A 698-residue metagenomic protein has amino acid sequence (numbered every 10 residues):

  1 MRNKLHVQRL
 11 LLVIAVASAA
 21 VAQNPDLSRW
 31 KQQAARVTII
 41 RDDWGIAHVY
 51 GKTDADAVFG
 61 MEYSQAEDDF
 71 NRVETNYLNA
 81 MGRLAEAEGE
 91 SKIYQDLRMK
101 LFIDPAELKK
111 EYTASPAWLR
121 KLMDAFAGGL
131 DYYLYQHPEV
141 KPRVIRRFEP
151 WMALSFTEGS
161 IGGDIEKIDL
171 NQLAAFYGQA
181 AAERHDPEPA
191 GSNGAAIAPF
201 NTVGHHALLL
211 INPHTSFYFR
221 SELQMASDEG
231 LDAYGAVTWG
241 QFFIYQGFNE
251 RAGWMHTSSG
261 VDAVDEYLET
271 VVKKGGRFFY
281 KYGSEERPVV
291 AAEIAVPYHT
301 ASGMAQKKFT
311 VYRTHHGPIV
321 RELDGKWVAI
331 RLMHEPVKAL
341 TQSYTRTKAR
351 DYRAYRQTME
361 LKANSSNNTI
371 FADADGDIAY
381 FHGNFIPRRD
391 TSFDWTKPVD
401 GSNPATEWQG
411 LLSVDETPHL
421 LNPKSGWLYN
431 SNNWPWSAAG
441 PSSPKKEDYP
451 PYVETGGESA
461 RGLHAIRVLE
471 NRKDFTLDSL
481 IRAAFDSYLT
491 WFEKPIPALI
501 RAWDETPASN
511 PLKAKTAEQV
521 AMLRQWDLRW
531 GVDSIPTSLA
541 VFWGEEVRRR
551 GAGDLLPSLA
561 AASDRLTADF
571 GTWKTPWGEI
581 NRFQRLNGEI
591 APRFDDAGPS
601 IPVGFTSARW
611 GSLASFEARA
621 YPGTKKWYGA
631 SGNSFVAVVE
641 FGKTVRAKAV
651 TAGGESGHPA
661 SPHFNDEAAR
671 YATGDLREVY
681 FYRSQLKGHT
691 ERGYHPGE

Functional and structural regions predicted by a protein language model:
M1-H6: N-terminal secretory signal peptides that target proteins for export/translocation
R9-A19: Bacterial N-terminal signal peptides
N24-E222, D228-L231, G235-F243, F248 (+1 more regions): Substrate-recognition/specificity elements adjacent to catalytic centers across diverse enzyme folds
L101, Y112, P116-A127, N212 (+4 more regions): Solvent-exposed, acidic/flexible segments
L119-L210, T215-S216, K362, A374-I378 (+2 more regions): Acidic, low-complexity N-terminal propeptides/linkers enriched in Ser/Thr/Asp/Gly that mediate export, maturation
G230-Q241, G247-E250, H256-V399: Glycine- and hydrophobic-rich flexible loops that cap the catalytic core of alpha/beta enzyme folds
T341-N367, A374-D375, K445-I500: Proteins synthesized as precursors that undergo proteolytic processing into mature forms
N364-R472: Hydrophobic alpha-helical segments
